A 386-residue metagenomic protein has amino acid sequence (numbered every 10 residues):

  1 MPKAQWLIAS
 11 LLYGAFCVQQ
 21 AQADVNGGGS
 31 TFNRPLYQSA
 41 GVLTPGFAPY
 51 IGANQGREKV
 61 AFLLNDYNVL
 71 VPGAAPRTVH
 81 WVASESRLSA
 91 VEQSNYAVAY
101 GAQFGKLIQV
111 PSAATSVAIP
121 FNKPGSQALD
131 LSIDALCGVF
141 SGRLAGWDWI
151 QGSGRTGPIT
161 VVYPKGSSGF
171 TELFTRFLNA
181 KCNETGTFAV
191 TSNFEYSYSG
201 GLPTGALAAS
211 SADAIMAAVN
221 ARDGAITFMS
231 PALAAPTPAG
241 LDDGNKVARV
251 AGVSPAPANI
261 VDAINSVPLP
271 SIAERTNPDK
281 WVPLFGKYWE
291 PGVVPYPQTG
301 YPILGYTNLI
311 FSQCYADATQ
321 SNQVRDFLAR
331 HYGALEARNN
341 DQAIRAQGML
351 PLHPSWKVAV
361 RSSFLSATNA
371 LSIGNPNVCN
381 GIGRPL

Functional and structural regions predicted by a protein language model:
M1-I8: Bacterial N-terminal signal peptides that target proteins for export
I8-A15: Bacterial N-terminal signal peptides
F16-A23: Sec/Tat signal peptide C-region and signal peptidase I cleavage site
A23-L386: Flexible loop/hinge segments at secondary-structure junctions
